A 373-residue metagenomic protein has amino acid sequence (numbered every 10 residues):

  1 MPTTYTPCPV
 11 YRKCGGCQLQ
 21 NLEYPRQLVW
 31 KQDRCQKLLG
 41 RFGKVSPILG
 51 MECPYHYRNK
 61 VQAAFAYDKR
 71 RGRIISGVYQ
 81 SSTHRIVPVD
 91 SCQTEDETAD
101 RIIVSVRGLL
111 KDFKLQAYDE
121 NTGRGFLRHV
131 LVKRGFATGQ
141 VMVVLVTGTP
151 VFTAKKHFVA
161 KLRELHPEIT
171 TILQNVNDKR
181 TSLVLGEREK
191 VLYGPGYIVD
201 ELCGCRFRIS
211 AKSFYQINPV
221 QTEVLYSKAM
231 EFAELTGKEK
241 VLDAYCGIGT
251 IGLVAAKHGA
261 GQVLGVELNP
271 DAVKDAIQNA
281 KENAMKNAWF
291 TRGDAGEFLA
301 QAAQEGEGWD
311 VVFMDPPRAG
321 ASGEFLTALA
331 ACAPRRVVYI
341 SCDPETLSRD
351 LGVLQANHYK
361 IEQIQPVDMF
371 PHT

Functional and structural regions predicted by a protein language model:
M1-V10, W289, G296-E297: Terminal RNA-binding accessory module
P2, Q18-D119, V132, A137 (+1 more regions): Extended interfacial segments that mediate partner engagement and assembly in macromolecular machines
T6-E23, I248: Local cysteine-cluster metal-coordination motifs and their immediate loop/turn environment, predominantly Fe-S cluster
N59, G139-V141, K238-E239: Nucleotide donor/acceptor-binding cores
G77-Q80, V144-V146, A276: Short, acidic/hydrophobic/Gly-rich beta-strand patch recurrent on exposed beta strands that often constitutes part
Q116-R124, V241: Short helix/loop segment immediately N-terminal to the Walker
V132, G139-G148, R206-S210: Short, aliphatic-rich beta-strand segments
A154-K156, A160-T373: Rossmann-like S-adenosyl-L-methionine
